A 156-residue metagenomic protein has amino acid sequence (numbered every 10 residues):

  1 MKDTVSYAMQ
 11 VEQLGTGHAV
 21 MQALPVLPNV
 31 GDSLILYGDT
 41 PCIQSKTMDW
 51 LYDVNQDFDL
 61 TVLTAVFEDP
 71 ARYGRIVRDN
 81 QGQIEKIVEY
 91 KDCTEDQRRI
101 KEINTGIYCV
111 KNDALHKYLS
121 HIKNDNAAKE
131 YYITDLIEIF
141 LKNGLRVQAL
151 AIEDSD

Functional and structural regions predicted by a protein language model:
K2-I84, T105, C109-I122: Conserved beta-loop-beta/alpha segment of the NTase-like Rossmann-fold superfamily that binds/positions NTPs
I84-D156: Catalytic-core segments of class I nucleotidyltransferases/pyrophosphorylases that form NMP-activated intermediates
